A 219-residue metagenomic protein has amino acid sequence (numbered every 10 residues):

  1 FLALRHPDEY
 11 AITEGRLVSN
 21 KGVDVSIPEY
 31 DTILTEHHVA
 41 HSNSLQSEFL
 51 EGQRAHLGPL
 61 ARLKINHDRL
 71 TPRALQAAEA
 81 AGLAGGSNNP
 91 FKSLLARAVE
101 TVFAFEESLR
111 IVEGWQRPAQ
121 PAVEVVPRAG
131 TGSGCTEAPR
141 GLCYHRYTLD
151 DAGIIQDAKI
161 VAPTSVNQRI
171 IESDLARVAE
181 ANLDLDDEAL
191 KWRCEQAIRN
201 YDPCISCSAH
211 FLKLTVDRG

Functional and structural regions predicted by a protein language model:
F1-G219: Metal/cofactor-centered catalytic core regions of large enzymes
